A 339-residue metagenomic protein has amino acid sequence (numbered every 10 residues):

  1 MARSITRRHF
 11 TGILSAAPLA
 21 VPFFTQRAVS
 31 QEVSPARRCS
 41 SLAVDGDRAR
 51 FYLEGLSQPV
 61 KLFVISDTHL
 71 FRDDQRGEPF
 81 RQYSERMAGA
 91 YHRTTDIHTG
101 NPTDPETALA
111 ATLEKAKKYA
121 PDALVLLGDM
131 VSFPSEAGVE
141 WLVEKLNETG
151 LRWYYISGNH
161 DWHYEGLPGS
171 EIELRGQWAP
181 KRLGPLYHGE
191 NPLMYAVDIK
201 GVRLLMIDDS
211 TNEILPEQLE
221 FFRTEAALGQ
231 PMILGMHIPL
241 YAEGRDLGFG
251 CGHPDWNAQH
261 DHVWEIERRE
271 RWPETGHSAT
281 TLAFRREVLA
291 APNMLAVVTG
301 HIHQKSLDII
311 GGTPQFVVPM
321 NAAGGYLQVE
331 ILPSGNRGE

Functional and structural regions predicted by a protein language model:
A2-S4, H9-V29: N-terminal export signals
E32-E136: N-terminal active-site segment of His-dependent metallophosphoesterases
A43-L56, E136-I233, C251, W256-Q259 (+3 more regions): Extended active-site neighborhood of metal-dependent phosphoesterases/phosphodiesterases
V64-S66, V125-G128, Y154-N159, I207-D208 (+3 more regions): Active-site neighborhood of phospho(di)ester-bond hydrolases with catalytic His/Asp-centered motifs
R76-G100, L247-E274: A solvent-exposed, charged loop/short amphipathic helix patch at secondary-structure junctions
D96-K117, A179-V197, W272-V298: Alpha-helix-centered segments that form part of catalytic cores
P105-T112, L127, G138, L142 (+3 more regions): Stable alpha-helical elements in mature extracytoplasmic
G229-R245: Short acidic, glycine-rich surface-loop motifs adjacent to enzyme active sites
